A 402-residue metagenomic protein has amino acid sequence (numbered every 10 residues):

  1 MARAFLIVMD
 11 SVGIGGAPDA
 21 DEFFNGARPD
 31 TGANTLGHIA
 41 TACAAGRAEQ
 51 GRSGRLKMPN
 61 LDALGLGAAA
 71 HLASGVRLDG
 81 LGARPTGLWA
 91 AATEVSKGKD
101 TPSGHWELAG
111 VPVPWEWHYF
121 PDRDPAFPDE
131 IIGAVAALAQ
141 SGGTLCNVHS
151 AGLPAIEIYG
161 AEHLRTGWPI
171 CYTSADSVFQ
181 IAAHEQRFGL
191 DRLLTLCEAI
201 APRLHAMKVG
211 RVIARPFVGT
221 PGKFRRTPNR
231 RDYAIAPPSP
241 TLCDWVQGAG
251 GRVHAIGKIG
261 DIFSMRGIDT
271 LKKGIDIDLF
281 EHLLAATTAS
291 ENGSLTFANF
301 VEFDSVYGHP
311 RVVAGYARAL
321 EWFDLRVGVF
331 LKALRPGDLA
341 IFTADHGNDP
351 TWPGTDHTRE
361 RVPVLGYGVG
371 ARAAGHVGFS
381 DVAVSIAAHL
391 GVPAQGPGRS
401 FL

Functional and structural regions predicted by a protein language model:
M1-L402: Feature captures the catalytic ectodomains and active-site-proximal regions of enzymes that hydrolyze or transfer
